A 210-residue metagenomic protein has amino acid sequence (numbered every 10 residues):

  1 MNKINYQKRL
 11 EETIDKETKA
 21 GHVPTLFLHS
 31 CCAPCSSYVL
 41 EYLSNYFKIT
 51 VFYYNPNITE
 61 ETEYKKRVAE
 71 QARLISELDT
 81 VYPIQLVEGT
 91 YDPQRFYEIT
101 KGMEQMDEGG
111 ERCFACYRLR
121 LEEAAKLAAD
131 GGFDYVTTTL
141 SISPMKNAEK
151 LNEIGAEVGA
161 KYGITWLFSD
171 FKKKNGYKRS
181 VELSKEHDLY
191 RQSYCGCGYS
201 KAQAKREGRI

Functional and structural regions predicted by a protein language model:
M1-Y38, L43-I210: Nucleotide-activated chemistry modules centered on ATP-dependent adenylation/adenylyltransferase
